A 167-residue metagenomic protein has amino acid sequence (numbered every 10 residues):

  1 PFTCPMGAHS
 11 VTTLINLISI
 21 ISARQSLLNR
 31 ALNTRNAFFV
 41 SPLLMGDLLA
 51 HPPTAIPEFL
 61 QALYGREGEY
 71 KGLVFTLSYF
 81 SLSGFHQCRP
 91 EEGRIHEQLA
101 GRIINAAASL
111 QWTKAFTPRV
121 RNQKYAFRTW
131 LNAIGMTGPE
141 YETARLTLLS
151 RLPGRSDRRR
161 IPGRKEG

Functional and structural regions predicted by a protein language model:
P1-G167: Long, charge-dense low-complexity segments
